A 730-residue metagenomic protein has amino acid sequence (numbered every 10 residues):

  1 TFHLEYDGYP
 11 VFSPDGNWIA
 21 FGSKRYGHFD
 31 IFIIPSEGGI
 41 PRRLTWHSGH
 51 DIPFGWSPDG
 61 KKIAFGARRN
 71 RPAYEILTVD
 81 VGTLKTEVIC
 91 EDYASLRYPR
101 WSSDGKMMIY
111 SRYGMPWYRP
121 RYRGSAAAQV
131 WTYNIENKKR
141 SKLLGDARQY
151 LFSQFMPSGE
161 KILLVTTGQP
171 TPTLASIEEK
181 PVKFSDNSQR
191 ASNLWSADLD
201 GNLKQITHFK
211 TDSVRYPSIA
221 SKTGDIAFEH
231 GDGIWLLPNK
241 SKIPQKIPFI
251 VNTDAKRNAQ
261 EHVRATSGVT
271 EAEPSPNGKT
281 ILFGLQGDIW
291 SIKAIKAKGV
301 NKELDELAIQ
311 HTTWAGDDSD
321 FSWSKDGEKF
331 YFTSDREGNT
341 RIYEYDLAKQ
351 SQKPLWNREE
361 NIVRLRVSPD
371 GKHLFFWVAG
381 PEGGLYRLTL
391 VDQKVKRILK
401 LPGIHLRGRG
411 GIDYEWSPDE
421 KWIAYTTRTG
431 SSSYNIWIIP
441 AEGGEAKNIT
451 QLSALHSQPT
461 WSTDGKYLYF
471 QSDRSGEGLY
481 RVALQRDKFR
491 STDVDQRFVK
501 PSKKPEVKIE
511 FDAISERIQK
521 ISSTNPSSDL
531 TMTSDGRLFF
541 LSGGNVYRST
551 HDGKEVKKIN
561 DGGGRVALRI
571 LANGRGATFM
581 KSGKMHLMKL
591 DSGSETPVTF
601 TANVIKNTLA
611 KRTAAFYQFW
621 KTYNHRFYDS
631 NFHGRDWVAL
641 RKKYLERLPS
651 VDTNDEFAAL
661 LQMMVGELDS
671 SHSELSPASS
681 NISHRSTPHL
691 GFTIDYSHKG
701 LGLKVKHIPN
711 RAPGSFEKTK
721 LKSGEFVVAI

Functional and structural regions predicted by a protein language model:
T1, T253-V269, A308, K508-T524: A short helix->beta-strand "capping" segment at the edge of beta-propeller domains
T1-D7, P14, A20-F32, I40-I52 (+27 more regions): A flexible loop/linker signature enriched in serine peptidases of the S9 family
D15-N17, D59-K61, D104-K106, S158-E160 (+8 more regions): Short coil/turn segments that connect the beta-strands within blades of beta-propeller domains
Q451-A454, F540, G544-M588: Strand-loop-strand
L484, W620-F632, L645-P649, T653 (+2 more regions): Sec-exported extracytoplasmic/periplasmic mature domains
L648-L703: Extended, small/polar residue-biased N-terminal targeting/export presequences and adjacent propeptide/linker tracts
R685-I730: PDZ/PDZ-like domain segments forming the peptide/carboxylate-binding groove, activating on the N-terminal beta-strands
